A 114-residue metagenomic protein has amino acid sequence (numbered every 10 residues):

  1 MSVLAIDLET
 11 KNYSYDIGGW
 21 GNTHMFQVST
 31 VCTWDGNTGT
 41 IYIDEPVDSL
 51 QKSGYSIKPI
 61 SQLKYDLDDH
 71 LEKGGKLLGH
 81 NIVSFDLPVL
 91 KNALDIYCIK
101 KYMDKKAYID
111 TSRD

Functional and structural regions predicted by a protein language model:
M1-D69: Conserved RNase H-like, two-metal-ion catalytic cores of nucleic-acid enzymes
G39-D114: Conserved DEDDh/DEDDy metal-dependent 3′-5′ exonuclease domain
